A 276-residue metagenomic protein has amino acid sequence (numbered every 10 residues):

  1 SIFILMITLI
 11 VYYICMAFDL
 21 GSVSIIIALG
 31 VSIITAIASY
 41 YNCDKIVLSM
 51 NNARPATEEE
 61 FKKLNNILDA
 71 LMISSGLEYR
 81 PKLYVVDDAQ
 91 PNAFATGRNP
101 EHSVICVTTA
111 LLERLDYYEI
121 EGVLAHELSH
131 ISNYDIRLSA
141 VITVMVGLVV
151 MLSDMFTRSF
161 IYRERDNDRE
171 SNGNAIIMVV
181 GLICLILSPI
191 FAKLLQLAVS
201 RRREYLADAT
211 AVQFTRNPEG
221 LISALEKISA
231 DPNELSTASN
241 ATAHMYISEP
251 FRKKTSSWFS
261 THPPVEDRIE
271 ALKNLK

Functional and structural regions predicted by a protein language model:
S1-T96, V146-Y205, T215, I228-L235 (+1 more regions): Hydrophobic or amphipathic, alpha-helical segments that drive membrane association/targeting
A28-V31, I105-L112: Membrane-embedded alpha-helical segments that form the functional core of polytopic membrane enzymes, especially those
D44, L68, V107, H126 (+2 more regions): Divalent metal-coordination and catalytic microenvironments
Y79-P81, A89, E101-S103, A241-A243: Envelope-exposed proteins and targeting segments
A95-G97, E113, E234-T237, S257: Replace "in large, NTP-powered and nucleic-acid-processing enzymes" with "in large, NTP-powered factors and other
C106, D116-S132, R137: Short alpha-helix carrying the canonical HExxH Zn2+-binding catalytic motif
L128-T143, F156, E219: Catalytic Zn2+-binding segment of zinc metalloproteases
Y205-K227, D231, T237-K276: C-terminal capping/extension segments of zinc metalloprotease domains
